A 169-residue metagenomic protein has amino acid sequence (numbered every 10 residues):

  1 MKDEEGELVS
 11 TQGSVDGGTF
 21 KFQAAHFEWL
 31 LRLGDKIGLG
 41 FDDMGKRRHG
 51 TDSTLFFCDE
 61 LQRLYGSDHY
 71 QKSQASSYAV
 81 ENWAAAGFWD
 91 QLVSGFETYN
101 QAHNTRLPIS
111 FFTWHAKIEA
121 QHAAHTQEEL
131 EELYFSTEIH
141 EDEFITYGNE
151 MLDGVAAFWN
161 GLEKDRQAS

Functional and structural regions predicted by a protein language model:
M1-S169: Non-heme di-metal
